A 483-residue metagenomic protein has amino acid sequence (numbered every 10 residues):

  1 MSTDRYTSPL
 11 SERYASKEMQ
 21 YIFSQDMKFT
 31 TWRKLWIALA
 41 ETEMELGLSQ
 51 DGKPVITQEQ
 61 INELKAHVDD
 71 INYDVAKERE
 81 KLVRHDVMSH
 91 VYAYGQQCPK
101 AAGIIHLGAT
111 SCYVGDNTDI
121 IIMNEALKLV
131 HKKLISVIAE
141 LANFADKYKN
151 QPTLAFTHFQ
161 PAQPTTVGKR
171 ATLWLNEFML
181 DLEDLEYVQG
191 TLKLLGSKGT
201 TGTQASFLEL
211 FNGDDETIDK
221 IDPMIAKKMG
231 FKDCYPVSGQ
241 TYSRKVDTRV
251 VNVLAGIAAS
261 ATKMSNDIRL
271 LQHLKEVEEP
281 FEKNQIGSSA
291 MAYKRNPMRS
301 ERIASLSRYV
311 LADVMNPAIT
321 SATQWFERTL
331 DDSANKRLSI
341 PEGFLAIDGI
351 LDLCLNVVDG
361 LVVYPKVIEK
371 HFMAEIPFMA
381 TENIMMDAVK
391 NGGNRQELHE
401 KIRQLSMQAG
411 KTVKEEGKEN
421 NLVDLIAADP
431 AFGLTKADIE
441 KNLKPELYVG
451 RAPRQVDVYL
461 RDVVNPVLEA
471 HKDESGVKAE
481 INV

Functional and structural regions predicted by a protein language model:
S2-A205, F211-A226, G287-S288, M298-R302 (+4 more regions): A helix-coil-helix interface module used to build multimeric assemblies and to scaffold catalytic/cofactor sites
Q20-S24, V75-K77, Q285-S305, E327-E342 (+4 more regions): Short beta-alpha connecting loops at secondary-structure transitions that line or flank enzyme active sites
W36, R84-V87, L134, I138-L141 (+6 more regions): Alpha-helical transition-metal enzyme core signature, strongest for iron centers
D146-G168, E278-K294, E327-A334, D359-M379: Glycine-rich cofactor-pocket loops
K169, T248-G256, N383-N391: Short, well-ordered beta-strand elements within core beta-sheets of diverse protein domains
D181, L185, K232, G239-S333 (+1 more regions): Glycine-rich anion/phosphate-binding loop at the beta-strand->alpha-helix junction
E278, K401-Q408: Active/binding-pocket-proximal capping segment
Y309-R395, K401: Long, amphipathic alpha-helical stalk/connector segments used for oligomerization, subunit docking, or mechanical
